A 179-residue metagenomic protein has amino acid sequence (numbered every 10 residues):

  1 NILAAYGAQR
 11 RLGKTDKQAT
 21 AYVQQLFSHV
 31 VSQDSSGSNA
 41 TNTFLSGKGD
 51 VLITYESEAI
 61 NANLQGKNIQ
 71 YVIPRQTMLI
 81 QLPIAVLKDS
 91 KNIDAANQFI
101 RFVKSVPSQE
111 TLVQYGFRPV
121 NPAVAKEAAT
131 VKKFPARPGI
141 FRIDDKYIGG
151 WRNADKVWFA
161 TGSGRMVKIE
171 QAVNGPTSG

Functional and structural regions predicted by a protein language model:
N1, K48, I80: Residues that flank catalytic or metal-binding motifs in active/ligand-binding sites
N1-G7, V31, G179: Short intrinsically disordered, low-complexity coil segments enriched in acidic
I2, D16-T20, M166: Alpha-helix initiation and N-capping motif
L3, G7, Q24, N42 (+3 more regions): Solvent-exposed, polar/charged alpha-helical surfaces in well-ordered, non-transmembrane soluble domains, broadly
G7-R75: Ligand-binding pocket segment of bilobal, Venus flytrap-like solute-binding proteins
K17-A21, L82-V86, V103, Y115-R118: Short C-terminal domain-edge/linker segments immediately following a structured domain
V23-L26, D34-S35, Q65-N97, V124-E127: Periplasmic-binding protein-like
D89-S178: Extracellular/periplasmic juxtamembrane helices and adjacent flexible linkers that interface with membrane partners
